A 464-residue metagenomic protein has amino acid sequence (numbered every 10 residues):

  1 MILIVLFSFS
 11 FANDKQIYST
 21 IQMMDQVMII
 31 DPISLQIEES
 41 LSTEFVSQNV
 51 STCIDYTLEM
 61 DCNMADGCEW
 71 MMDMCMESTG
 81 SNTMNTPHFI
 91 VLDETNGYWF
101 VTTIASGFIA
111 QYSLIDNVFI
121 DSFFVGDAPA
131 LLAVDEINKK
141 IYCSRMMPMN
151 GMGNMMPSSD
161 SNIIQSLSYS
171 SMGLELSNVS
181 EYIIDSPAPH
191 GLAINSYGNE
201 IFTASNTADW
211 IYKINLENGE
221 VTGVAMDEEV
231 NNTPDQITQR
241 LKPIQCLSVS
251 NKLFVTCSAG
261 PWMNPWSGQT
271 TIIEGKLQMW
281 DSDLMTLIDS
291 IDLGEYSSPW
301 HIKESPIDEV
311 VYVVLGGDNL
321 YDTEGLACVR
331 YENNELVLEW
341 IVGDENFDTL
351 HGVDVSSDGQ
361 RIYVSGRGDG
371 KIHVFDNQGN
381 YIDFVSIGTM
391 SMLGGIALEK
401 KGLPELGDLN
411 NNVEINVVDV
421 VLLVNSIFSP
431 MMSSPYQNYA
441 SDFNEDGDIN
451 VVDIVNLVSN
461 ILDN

Functional and structural regions predicted by a protein language model:
M1-A12: Sec-dependent N-terminal signal peptides
L6-F7, L216, D419, D453: Intrinsic disorder/low-complexity segments, especially N-terminal tails and targeting/processing regions
A12-V50, M76-P404: Predominantly soluble domains enriched in secretory-pathway, periplasmic, or organellar proteins
D31, M60-G67, E414-V421: Extracellular/luminal Pro/Thr/Ser-rich low-complexity repeat and linker "mucin-like" segments that act as
N49-D61: Autoprocessing Asn-cyclization modules and mimics
D55, M64-S78: Extracellular Cys-Trp
W70, F108, G173-L174, W262-M263 (+2 more regions): Short loop/beta submotifs within extracellular cysteine-rich repeat domains
G402-N464: Cellulosome-associated attachment modules in secreted, modular CAZymes
